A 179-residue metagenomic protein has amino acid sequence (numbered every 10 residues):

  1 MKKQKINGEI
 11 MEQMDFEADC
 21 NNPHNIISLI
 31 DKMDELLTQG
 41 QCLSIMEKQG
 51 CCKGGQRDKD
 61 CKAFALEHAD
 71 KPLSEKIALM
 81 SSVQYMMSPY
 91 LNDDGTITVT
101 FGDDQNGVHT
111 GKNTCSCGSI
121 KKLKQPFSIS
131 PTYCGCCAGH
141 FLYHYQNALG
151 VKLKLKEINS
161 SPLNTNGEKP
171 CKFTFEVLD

Functional and structural regions predicted by a protein language model:
M1-I129, K154, N164, L178-D179: N-terminal accessory segment detector
M86, L142-H144, P162: Generic structural signal for short, flexible, solvent-exposed coil/loop and linker residues
D94, G150, E168-P170: A general secondary-structure signal for short beta-strands and their flanking turns/coil in non-transmembrane regions
F127, P131-G150: Active-site helix/loop of acyl-thioester processing domains in fatty-acid/polyketide metabolism, spanning hotdog-fold
Y133, N159, P170-F173: C-terminal regulatory/effector modules of DNA-binding transcriptional regulators
G150-N159: Hydrophobic beta-strand-centered segment that forms part of the acyl-chain substrate-binding groove
S161-G167: A short beta-turn/loop motif at secondary-structure boundaries
G167-D179: C-terminal edge-of-domain segments
